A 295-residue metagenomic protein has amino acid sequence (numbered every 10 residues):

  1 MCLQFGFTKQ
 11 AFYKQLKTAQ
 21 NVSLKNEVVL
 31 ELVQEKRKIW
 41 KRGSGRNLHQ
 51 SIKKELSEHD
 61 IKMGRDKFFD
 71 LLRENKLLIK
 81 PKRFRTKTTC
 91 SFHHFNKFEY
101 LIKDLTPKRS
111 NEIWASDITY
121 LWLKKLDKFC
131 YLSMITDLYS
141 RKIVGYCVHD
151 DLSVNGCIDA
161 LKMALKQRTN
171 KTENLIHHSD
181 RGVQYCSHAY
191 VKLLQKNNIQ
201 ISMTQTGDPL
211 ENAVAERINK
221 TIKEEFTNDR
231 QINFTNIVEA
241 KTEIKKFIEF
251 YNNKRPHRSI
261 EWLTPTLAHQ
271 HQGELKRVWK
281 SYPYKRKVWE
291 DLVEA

Functional and structural regions predicted by a protein language model:
M1-A19, K41-R42, K62, E243-L263: K/E-rich alpha-helical interaction surfaces of small helical-bundle regulatory domains
M1-F5, F12, V33, L48 (+16 more regions): Mobile genetic element proteins and their domesticated derivatives, centered on retroelements and DNA transposons
K9-S110, D208, A268-V278: Basic, flexible linker segments flanking DNA-binding modules in nucleic acid-interacting mobile-element proteins
K62-M134, D159-A160, Q167-R168, T172-N174 (+1 more regions): Mobile-element integrase/transposase regions, centering on the N-terminal DNA-binding/Zn-coordinating module
T88-S91, S179-R181, S187-K192, I201-E224 (+2 more regions): RNase H-like two-metal-ion nuclease catalytic core shared by retroviral integrases and related mobile-element nucleases
K128, Y146-N170, C186: Active-site beta-loop-alpha junctions of metal-dependent nucleic acid enzymes, especially the RNase H-like/DDE
K142-Y146, S202-T204, N228-R230: Short small-residue beta-strand/loop micro-motif enriched in glycine and branched aliphatics
Q195-I199, K223-A295: C-terminal domain-tail junction helix/linker
